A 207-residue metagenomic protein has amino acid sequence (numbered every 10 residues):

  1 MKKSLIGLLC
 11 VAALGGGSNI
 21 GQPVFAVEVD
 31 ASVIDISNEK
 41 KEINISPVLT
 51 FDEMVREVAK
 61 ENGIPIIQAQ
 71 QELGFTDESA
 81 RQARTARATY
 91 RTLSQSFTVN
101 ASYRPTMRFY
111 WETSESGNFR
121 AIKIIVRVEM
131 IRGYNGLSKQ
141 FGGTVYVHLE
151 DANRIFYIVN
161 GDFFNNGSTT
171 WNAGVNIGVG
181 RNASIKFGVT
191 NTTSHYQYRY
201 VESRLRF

Functional and structural regions predicted by a protein language model:
M1-T106: N-terminal prepro-regions of secreted/extracellular proteins
A80-F207: Mature secreted bioactive peptide module from preproproteins
